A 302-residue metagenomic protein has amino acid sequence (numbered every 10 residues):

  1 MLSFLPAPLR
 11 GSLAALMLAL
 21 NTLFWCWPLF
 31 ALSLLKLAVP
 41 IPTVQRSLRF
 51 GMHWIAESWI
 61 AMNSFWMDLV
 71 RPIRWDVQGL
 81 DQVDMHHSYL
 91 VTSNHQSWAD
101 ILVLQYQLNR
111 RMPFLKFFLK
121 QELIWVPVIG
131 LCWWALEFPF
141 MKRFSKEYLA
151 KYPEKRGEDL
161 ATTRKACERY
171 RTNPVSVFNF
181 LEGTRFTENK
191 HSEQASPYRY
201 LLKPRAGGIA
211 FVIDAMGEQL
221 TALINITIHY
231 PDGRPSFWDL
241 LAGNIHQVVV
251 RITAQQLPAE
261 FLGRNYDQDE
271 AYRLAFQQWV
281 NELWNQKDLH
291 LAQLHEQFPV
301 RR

Functional and structural regions predicted by a protein language model:
M1-Y89, H95-S97, V103: Membrane-anchoring hydrophobic helices of lipid-metabolizing enzymes
A19, G263-R302: Accessory terminal regions of nucleic-acid processing enzymes
P42-S47, G51-S58, L69, D84-Y152: Catalytic core of membrane glycerolipid acyltransferases/transacylases, capturing the structured, soluble-facing
G79, T92-H95, L119-Q121, F180-E182 (+1 more regions): Short His-Asn-centered micro-motif
I101, R164, R205-I209: Conserved glycosyltransferase catalytic-site signature
I124-F144, T172-N265: A cross-family acyltransferase "interaction/gating" segment
S145-G157, S196-R199: Surface-exposed cleft-lining segments at the edges of enzyme active sites
K155-E168: A Trp-anchored, charged/polar loop motif used as the substrate-binding/catalytic surface of acyl/ester-handling
